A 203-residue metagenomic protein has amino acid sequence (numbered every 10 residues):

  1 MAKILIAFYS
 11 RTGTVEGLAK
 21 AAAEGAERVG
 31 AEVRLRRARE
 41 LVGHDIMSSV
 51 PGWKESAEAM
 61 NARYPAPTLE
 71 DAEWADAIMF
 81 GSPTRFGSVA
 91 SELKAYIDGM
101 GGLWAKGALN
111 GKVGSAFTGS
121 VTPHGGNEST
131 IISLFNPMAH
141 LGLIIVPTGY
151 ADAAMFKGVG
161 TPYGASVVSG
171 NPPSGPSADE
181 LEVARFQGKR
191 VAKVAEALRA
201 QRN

Functional and structural regions predicted by a protein language model:
M1-A108, V168-N203: N-terminal beta1-alpha1-beta2 submodule of the flavodoxin-like/Rossmannoid cofactor-binding fold
A38-L41, G142-P172: Mobile beta-alpha loop/short-helix "lid" or hinge segments that flank ligand
K106, E128, L134-F135, L143 (+2 more regions): Short, charged/polar low-complexity linear motifs in solvent-exposed/disordered segments
N110-G158: Short, glycine-/small-residue-rich phosphate/pyrophosphate-handling segment
